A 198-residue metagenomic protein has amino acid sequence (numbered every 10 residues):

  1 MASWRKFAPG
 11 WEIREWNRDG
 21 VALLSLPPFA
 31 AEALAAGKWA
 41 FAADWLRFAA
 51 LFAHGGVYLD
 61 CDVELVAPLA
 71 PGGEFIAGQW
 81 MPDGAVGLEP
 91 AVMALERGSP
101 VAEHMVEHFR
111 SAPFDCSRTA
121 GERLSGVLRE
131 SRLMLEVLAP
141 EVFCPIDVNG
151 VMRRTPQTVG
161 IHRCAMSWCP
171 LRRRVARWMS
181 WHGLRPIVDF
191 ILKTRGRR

Functional and structural regions predicted by a protein language model:
M1-A43, L59-R198: Glycosyltransferase-associated regions of secretory-pathway enzymes, highlighting luminal stem/catalytic domains
W45-G56: Small-residue hinge/turn detector
